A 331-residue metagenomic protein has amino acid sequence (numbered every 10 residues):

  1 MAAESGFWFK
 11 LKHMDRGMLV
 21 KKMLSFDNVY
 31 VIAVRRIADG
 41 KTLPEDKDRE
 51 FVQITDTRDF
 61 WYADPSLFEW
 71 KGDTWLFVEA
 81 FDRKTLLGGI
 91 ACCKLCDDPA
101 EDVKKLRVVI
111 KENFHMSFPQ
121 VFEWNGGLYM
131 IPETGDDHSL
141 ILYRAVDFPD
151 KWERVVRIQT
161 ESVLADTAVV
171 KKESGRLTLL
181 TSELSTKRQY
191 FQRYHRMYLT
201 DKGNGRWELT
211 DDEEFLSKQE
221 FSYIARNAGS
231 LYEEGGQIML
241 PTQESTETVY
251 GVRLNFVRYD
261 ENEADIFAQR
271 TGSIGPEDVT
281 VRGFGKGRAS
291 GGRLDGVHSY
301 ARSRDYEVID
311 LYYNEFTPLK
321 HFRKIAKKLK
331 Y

Functional and structural regions predicted by a protein language model:
M1-Y331: Carbohydrate-active catalytic/glycan-binding domains of CAZyme proteins, especially the secreted or lumenal ectodomains
